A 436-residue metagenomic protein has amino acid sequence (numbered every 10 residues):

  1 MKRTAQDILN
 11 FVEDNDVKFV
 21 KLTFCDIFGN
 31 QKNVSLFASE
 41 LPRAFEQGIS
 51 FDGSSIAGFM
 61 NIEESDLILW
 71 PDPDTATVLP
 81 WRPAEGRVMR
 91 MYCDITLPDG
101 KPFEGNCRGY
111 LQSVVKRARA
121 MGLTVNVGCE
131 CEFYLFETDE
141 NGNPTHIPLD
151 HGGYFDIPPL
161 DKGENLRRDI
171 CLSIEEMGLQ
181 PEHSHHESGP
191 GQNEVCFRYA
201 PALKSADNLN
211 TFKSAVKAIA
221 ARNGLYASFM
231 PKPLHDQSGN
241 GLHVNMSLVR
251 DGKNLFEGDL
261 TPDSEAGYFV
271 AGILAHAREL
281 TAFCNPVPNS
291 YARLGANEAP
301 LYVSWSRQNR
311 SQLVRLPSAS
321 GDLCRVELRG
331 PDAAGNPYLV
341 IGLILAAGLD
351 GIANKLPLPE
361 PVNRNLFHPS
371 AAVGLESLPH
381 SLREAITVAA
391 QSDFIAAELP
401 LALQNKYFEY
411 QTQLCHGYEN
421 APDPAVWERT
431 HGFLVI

Functional and structural regions predicted by a protein language model:
M1-I436: Glycine-rich, acidic/polar active-site loops that bind/position phosphate-bearing ligands
